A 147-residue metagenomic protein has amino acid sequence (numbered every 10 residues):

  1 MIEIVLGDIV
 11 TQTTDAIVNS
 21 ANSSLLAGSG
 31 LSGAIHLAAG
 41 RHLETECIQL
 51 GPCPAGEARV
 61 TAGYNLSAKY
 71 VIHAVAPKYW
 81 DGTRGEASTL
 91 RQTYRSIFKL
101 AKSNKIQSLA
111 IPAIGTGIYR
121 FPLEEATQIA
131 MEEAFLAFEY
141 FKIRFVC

Functional and structural regions predicted by a protein language model:
M1-N104: Glycine-/small-residue-enriched capping loops at alpha/beta junctions
K78-C147: Phosphate/ribose-phosphate-bearing ligand recognition and processing surfaces, centered on ADP-ribose/NAD(+/P+) systems
